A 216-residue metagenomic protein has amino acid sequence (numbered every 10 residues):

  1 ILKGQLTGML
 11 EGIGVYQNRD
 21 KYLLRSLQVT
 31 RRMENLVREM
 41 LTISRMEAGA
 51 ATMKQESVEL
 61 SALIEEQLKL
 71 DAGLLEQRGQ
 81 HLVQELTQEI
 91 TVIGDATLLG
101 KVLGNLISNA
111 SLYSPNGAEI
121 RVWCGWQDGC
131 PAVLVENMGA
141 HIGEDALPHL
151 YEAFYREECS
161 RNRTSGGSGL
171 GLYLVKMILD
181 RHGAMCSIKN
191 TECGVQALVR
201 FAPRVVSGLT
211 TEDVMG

Functional and structural regions predicted by a protein language model:
L6, L10-Q17: Short acidic helix/loop segment immediately C-terminal to the autophosphorylated histidine in two-component histidine
Q28-M33: Short alpha-helical segment of the dimerization/phosphotransfer core of two-component systems
K54-S57, E76, H81-T91: Conserved catalytic submotifs in the C-terminal HATPase_c
A110-S111: Short helix-loop "hinge" at the ATP-lid/N-box region of the Bergerat-fold HATPase_c
G117-G129: Short beta-strand/loop element within the Bergerat-fold HATPase_c
I142-R156, V214: Short conserved segment of the HATPase_c
G183-A184: Conserved glycine-rich
